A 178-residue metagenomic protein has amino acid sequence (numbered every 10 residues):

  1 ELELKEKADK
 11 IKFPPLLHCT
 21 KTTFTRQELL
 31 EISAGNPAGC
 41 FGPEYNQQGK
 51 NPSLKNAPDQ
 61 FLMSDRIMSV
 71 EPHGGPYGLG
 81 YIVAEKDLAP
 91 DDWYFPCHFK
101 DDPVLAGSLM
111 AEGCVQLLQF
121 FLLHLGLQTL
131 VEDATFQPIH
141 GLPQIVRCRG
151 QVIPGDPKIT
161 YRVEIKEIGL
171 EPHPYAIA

Functional and structural regions predicted by a protein language model:
L2-L105, H124, T129, D133-F136 (+2 more regions): Non-catalytic linker/capping segments at the edges of enzyme domains
L105, L109-G126: Active-site- and interface-proximal helix/loop "cap" or "latch" segments in soluble metabolic and energy-transducing
M110, V152-T160: Short nucleic-acid-contacting surface segments enriched for D/E, G, S/T with interspersed K/R
H140-R147: Short, structured beta-strand/loop micro-motifs enriched in basic residues and often containing a Trp
P143, K158-T160, I177-A178: Broad gene-expression machinery/nucleic-acid interaction feature
